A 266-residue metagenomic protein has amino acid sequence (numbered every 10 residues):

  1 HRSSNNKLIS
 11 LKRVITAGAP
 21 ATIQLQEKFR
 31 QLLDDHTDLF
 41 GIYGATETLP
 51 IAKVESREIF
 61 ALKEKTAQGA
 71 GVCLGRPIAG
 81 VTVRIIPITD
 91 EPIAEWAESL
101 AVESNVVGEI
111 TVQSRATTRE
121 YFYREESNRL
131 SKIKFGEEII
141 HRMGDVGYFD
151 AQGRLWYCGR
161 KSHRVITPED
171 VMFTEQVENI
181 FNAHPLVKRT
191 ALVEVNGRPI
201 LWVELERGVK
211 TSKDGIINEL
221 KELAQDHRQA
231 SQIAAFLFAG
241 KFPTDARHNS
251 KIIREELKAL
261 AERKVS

Functional and structural regions predicted by a protein language model:
R2-G69, T82: Gly/Ser/Thr-rich phosphate-binding loop
N6-I9, D34, N105, H141 (+2 more regions): Structured loop/turn residues at beta-strand edges in well-structured enzyme cores
S10, G80, L186-R189: Glycine-centered tight turns that cap/initiate beta-strands
R76-G80, E91-I133, D170-M172: Conserved ATP/PPi-binding loop(s) of AMP-dependent carboxylate-activating enzymes
T82-I88, D145, K241-R247: Active-site and channel-lining beta-strand-loop segments that bind or position nucleotide-derived/phosphorylated
I93, L100-V102, D150, W156 (+1 more regions): Generic structural signal for well-ordered beta-strand positions
S114, R119-E120, R129-L130, I139 (+1 more regions): AMP-binding/adenylate-forming catalytic core of the ANL superfamily
A191-L192, K221-S266: Conserved C-terminal "lid"/linker of ANL adenylate-forming enzymes
